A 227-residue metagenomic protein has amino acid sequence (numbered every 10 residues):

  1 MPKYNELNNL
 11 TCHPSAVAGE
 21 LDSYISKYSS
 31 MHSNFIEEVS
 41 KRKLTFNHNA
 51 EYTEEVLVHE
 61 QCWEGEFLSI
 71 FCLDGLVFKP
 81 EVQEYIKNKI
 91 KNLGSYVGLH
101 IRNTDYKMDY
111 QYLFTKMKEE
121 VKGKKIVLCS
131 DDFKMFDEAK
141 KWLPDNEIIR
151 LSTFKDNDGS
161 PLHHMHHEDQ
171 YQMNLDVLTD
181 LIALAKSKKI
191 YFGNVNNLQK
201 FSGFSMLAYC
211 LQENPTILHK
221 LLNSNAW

Functional and structural regions predicted by a protein language model:
M1, S95-V97, G123-V127, N146-I148 (+2 more regions): Hydrophobic beta-strand segments of well-ordered beta-sheets in folded domains
M1-K125, C129: Secretory-pathway glycan-assembly enzymes, especially type II membrane glycosyltransferases that use nucleotide-sugar
P2-T11, F136-D145, S205-C210: Short, aromatic/basic amphipathic alpha-helical patches
I101, G123-Q170: Catalytic donor nucleotide-activated moiety binding site of glycosyltransferases and closely related
T104-M108, K134, N197-L198: Short acidic, S/G/P-rich loop/turn micro-motifs used as interaction or catalytic elements
Y112-L113, M135, G203-F204: Conserved alpha-helical elements of sugar-nucleotide-dependent glycosyltransferases
T115, K220-W227: Leloir-type glycosyltransferase catalytic cores
L175-N223: A donor-sugar binding/catalytic signature common to diverse glycosyltransferases and related nucleotide-sugar
